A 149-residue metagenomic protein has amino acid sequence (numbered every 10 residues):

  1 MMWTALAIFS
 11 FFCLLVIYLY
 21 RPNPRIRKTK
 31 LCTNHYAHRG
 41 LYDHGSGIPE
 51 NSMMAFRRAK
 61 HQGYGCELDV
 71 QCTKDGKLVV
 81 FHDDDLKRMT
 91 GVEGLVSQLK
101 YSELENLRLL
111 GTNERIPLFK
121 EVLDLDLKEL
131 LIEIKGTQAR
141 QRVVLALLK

Functional and structural regions predicted by a protein language model:
M1-K149: Phosphate-group recognition and catalysis centered on beta-loop-alpha active-site segments
